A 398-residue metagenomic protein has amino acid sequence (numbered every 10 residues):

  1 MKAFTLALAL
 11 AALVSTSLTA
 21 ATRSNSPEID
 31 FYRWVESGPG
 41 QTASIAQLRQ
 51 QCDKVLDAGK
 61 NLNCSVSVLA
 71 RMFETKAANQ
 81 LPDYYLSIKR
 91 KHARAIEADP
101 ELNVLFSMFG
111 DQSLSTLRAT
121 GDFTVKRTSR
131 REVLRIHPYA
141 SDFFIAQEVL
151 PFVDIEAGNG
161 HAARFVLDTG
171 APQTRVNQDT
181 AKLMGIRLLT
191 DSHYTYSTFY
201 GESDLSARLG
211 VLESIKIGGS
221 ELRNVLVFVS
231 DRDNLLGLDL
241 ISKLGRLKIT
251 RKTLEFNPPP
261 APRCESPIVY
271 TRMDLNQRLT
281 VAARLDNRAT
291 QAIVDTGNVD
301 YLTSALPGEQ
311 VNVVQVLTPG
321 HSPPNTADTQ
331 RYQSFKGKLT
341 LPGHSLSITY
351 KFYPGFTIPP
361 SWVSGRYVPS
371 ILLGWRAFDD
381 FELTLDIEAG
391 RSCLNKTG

Functional and structural regions predicted by a protein language model:
M1-A7: Bacterial N-terminal signal peptides that target proteins for export
A7-S15: Bacterial N-terminal signal peptides
A20-G398: Pepsin/retropepsin-fold aspartyl endopeptidases
